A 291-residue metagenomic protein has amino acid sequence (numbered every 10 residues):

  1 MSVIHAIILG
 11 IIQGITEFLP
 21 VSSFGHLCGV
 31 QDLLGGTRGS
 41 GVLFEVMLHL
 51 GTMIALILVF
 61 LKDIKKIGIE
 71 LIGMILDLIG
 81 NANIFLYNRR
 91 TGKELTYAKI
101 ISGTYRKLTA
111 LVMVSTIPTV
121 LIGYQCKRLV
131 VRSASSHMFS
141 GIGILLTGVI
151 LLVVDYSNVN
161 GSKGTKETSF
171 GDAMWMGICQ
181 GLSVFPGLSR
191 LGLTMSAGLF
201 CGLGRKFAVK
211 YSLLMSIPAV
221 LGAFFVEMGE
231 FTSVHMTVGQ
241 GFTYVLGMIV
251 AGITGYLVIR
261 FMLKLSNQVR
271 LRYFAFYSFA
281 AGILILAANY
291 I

Functional and structural regions predicted by a protein language model:
M1-I291: Multi-pass membrane proteins that catalyze or facilitate reactions on polyprenyl-/lipid-phosphate substrates and their
